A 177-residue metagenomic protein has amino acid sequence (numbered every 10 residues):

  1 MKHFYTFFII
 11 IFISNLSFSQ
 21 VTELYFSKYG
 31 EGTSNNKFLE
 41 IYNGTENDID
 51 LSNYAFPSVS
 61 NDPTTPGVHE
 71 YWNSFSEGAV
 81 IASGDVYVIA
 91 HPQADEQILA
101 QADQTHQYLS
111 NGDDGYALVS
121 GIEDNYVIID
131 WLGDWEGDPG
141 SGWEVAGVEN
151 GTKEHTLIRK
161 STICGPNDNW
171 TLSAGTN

Functional and structural regions predicted by a protein language model:
M1-T22: Bacterial Sec-dependent N-terminal signal peptides
N15-F18, G121, A174: Compositionally biased regions
Q20-E154: Activation on beta-sandwich/Ig-like modules and their edge loops
V148-N177: Extracellular low-complexity, O-glycosylation-prone Ser/Thr/Pro/Gly-rich "stalks" and linkers flanking catalytic
